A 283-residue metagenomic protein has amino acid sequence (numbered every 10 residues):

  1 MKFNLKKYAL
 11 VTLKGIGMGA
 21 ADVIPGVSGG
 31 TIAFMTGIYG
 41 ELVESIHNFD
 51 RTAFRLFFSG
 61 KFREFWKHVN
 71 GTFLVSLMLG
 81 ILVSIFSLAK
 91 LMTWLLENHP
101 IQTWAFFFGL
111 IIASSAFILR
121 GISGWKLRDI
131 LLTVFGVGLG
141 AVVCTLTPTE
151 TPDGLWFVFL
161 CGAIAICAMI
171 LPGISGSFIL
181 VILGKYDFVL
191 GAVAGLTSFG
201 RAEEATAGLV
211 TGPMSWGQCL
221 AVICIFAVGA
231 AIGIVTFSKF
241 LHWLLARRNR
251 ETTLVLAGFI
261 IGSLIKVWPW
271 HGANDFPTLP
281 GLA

Functional and structural regions predicted by a protein language model:
K2-V23, T31-A283: Multi-pass membrane proteins that catalyze or facilitate reactions on polyprenyl-/lipid-phosphate substrates and their
